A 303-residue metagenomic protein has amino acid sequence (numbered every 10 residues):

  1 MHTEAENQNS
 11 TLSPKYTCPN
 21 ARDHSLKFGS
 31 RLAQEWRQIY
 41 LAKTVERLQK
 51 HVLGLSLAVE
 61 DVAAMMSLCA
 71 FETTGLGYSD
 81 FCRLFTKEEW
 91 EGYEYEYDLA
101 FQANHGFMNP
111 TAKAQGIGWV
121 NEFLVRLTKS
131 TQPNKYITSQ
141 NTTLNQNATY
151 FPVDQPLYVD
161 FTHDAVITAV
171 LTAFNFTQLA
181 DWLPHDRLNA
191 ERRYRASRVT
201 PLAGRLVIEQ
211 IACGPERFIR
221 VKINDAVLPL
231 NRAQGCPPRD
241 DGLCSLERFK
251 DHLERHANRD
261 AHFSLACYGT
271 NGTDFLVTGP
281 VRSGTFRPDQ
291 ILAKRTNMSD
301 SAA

Functional and structural regions predicted by a protein language model:
M1-Y158, T162-S301: Signature for phosphate-centric chemistry
